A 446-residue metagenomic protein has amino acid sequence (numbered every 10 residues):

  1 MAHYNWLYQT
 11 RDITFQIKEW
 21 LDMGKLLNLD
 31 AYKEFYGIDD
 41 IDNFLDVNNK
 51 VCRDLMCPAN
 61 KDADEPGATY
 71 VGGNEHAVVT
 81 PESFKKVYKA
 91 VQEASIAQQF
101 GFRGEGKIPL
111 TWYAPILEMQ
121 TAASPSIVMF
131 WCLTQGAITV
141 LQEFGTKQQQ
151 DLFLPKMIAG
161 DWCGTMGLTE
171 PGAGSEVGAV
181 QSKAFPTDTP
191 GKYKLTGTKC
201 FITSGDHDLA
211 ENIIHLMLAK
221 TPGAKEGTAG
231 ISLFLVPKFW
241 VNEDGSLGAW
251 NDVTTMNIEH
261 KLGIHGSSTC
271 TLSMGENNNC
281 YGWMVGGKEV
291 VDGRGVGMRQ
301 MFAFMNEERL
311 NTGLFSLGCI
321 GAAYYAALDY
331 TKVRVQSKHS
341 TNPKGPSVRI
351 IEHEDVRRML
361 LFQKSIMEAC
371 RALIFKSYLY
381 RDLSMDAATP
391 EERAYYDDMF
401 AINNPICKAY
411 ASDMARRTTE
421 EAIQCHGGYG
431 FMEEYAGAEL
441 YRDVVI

Functional and structural regions predicted by a protein language model:
M1-N28, G282-G295, A326, K332-V333 (+1 more regions): Acidic, low-complexity proline/glycine-rich segments
M1-V128, C132, Q148, L152 (+3 more regions): Amphipathic, small/basic residue-rich leader segments at the start of a protein or domain
A2-L7, D12, K194, I264 (+2 more regions): Alpha-helix capping/hinge segments and adjacent helical runs
E65-P66, F84, Q92, W112 (+6 more regions): Internal maturation/activation junctions in enzymes
K192-W250: A short core secondary-structure module
F201, W240-M256, K261, T271-E308 (+1 more regions): A glycine-rich, basic-preceded beta-loop-alpha segment at the flavin cofactor/substrate interface of flavin-utilizing
N306-A387: Extended amphipathic alpha-helical segments enriched in small hydrophobics
E368-K408, I423-Q424: C-terminal helix-coil-helix/basic helical segment that borders enzyme active sites and/or dimer interfaces and provides
